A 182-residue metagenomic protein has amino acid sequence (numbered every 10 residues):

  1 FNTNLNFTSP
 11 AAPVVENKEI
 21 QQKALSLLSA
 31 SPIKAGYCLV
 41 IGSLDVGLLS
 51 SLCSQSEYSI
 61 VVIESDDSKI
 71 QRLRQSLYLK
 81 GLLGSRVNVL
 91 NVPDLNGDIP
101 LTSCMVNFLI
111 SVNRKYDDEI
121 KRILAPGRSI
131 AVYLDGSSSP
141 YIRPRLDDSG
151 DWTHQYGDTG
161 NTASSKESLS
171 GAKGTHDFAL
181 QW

Functional and structural regions predicted by a protein language model:
F1-D45, S50-S54, L77-Y78, S137-W182: Extracellular/periplasmic ectodomains of large secreted or surface enzymes and adhesion receptors
P32, L101-S103: A short, aliphatic-rich alpha-helical micro-motif
S59-E64: Conserved SAM-binding motif I beta-strand of class I
D67-S68: Helix N-cap at the beta1-alpha1 junction of Rossmann-like dinucleotide-binding domains, i.e., the first residues
R72-L101: S-adenosyl-L-methionine
C104-N113: Short SAM/SAH-binding signature in class I
K115-I130: A short glycine-rich, Lys/Arg-flanked "PGG" loop and its adjoining helix->strand segment in the class I
